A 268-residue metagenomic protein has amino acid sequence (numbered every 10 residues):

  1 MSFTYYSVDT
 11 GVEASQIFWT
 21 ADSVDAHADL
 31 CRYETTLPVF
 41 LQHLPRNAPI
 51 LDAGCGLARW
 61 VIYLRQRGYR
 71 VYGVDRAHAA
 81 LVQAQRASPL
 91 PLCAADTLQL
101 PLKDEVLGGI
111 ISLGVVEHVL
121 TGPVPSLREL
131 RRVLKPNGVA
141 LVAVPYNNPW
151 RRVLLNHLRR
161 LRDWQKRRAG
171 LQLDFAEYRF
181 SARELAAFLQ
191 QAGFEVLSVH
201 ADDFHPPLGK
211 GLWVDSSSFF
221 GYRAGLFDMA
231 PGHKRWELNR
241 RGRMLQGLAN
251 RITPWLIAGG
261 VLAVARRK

Functional and structural regions predicted by a protein language model:
M1-Q99, G109, L113, L127 (+1 more regions): Conserved N-terminal segment of class I S-adenosyl-L-methionine
P49, G138-V139: Short glycine-centered segments of the SAM/dcSAM-binding site in methyltransferase folds
V71, A140-L141: A short hydrophobic/small-residue beta-strand
L113-V116, A143: Residues lining the SAM
V124-P136: A short glycine-rich, Lys/Arg-flanked "PGG" loop and its adjoining helix->strand segment in the class I
L141-W164: Conserved class I S-adenosyl-L-methionine
L155, R159, A187, S198-K268: A C-terminal cap/extension of S-adenosyl-L-methionine-dependent methyltransferases that defines the acceptor-substrate
Q165-E184: Acceptor-substrate binding/catalytic loop of class I
